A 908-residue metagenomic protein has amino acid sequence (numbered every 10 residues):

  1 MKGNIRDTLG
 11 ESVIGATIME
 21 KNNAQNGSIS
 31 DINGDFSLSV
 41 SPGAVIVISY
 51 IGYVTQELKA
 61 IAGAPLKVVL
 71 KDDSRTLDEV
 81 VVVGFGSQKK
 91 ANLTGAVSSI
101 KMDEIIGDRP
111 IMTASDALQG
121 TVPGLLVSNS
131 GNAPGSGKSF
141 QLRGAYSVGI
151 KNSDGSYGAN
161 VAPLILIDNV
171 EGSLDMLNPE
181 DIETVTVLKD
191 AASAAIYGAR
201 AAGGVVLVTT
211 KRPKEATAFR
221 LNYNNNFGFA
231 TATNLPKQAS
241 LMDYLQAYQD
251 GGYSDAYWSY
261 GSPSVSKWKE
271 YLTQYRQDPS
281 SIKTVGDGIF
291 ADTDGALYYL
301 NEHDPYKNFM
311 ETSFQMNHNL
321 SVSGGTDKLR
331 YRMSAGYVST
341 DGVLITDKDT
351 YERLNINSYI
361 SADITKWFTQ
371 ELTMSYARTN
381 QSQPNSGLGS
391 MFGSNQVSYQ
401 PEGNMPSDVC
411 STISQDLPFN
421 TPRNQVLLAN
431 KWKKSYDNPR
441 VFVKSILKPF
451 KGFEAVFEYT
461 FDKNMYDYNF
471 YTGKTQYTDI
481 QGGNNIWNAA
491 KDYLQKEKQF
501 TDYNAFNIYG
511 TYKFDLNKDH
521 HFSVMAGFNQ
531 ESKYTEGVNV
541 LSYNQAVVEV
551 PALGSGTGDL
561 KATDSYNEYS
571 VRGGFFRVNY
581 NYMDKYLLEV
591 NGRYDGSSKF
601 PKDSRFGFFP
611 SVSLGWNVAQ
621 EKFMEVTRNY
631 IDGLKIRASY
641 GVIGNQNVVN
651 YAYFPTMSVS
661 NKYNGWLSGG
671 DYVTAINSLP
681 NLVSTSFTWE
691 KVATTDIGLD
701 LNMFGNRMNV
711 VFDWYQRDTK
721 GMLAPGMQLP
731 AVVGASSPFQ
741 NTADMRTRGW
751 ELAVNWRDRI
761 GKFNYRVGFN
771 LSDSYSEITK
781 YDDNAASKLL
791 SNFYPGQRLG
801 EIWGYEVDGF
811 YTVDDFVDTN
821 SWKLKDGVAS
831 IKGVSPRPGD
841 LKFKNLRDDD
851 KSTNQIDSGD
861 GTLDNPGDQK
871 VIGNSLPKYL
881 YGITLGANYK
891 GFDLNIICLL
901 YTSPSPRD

Functional and structural regions predicted by a protein language model:
M1-N22, V45-V54, I61-D108, S115: Short, acidic, small-residue-rich periplasmic hinge/interaction motif at the N-terminus of Gram-negative outer-membrane
A24-N33: Short, acidic Ser/Thr/Gly-rich low-complexity loop/linker segments typical of extracellular and cell-surface proteins
S37-S39, D116-D168, D175, E183 (+1 more regions): Extracytoplasmic beta-strand/coil segments of soluble accessory domains associated with Gram-negative outer-membrane
E104-I105, V161-A162, Y359-R378, D416-T472 (+1 more regions): Extracellular/periplasmic, surface-exposed regions of secreted and cell-surface proteins
N222-D294, R759-G873: Conserved small-residue
S266-Y271, K307-P384, N438-F442: Transmembrane beta-barrel wall of Gram-negative outer-membrane proteins
S281-S323, R332-S334, V338, D408-K448 (+6 more regions): Outer-membrane beta-barrel transmembrane strand signature
Y901-D908: Conserved small/polar residues in nucleotide/adenosyl-binding loops
